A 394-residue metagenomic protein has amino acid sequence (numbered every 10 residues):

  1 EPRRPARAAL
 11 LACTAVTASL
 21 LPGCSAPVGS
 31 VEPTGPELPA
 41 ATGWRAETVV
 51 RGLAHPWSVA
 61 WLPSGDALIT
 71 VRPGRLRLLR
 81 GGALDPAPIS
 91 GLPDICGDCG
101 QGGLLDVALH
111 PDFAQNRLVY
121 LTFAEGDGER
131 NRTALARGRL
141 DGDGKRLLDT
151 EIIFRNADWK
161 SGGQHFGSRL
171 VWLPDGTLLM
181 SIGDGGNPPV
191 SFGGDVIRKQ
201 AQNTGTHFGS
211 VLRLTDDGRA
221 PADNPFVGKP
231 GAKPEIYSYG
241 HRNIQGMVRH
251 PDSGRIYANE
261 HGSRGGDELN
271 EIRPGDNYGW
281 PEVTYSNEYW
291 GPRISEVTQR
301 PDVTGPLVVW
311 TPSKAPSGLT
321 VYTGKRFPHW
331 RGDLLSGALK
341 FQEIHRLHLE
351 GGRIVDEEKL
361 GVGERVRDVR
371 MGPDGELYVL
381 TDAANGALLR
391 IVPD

Functional and structural regions predicted by a protein language model:
E1-C13: Bacterial N-terminal signal peptides that target proteins for export
L11-G23: Bacterial N-terminal signal peptides
C24-N187, G246-G262, P312-G352, G372-P393: Acidic, Gly/Ser/Thr-rich repeat motifs that build Ca2+-stabilized beta-propeller blades
A87-G102, D149-F166, H207, L214-Y237 (+1 more regions): Surface-exposed loop and turn segments in beta-propeller and other repeat-based domains that flank or scaffold
R132, I197-A201, F208, G266 (+2 more regions): A detector of repeated loop/turn-to-beta-strand junctions in beta-rich toroidal repeat architectures
T133-D143, K199-D216, I272-R273: Beta-propeller blade signature
M180-T204, G266-E268: Short, conserved, GDST-rich strand-edge loop motifs in beta-rich repeat architectures
H241, R353-P373: Conserved blade-ending motifs and adjacent loop-strand segments that build the rim/top face of beta-propeller domains
